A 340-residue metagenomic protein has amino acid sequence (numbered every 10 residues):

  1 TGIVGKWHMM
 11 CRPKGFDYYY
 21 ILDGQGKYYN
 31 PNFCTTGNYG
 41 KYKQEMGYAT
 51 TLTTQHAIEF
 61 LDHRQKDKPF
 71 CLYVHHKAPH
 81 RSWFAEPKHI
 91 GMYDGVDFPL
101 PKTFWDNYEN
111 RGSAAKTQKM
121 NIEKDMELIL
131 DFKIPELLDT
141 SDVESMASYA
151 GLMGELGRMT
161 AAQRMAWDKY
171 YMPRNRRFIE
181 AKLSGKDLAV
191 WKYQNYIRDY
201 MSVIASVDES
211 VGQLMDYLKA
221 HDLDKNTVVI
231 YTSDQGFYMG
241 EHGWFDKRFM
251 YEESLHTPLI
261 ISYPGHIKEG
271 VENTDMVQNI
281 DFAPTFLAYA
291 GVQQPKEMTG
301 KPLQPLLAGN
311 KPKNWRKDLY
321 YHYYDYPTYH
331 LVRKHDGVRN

Functional and structural regions predicted by a protein language model:
T1, T50, T54, T227 (+2 more regions): Ser/Thr-centric signal marking residues that sit in or immediately flank functional binding/regulatory motifs
T1-H8, Y42, M46, T50-F60: Long, well-ordered early-domain segments
T1-V4, Y18-I21, F70-H75, V228-T232 (+3 more regions): Structural recognition of the beta-strand scaffold that forms the well-ordered cores of secreted hydrolase catalytic
M10-C11, R81: Generic structural signal for helix capping and beta-alpha/helix-loop junctions
G15-Y18, P69, S82-A85, Q235-E241 (+2 more regions): C-terminal cap/loop subdomain of S1 sulfatases and analogous C-terminal strand-loop tails that border
G26-E45, D62-D67, Y73-N226, I230-V277 (+1 more regions): Active-site-proximal cap/lid insertion segments
L52, H56-E59, Q213, D281 (+1 more regions): Alpha-helical elements of Rossmann-like donor-binding domains used by nucleotide-donor carbohydrate transfer enzymes
